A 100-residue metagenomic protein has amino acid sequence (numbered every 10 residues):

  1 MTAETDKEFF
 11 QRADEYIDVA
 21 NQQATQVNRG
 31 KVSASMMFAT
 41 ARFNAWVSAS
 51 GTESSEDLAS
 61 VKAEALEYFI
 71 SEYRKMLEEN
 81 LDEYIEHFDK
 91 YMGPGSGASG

Functional and structural regions predicted by a protein language model:
T2-G100: Solvent-exposed interaction surfaces and binding hotspots enriched for charged
